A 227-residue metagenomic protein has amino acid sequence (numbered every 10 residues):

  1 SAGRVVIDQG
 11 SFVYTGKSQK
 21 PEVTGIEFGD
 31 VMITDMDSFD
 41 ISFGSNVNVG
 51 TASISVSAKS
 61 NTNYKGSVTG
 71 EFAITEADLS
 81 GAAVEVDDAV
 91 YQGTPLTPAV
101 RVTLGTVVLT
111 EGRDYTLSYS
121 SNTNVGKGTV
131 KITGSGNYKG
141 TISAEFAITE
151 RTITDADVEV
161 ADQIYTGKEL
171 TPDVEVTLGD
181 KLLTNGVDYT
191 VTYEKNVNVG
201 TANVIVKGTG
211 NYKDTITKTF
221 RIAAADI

Functional and structural regions predicted by a protein language model:
S1-V31, T75-V107, T149-K181, A223-I227: Solvent-exposed, low-complexity, repeat-rich "mucin-like" stalks and linkers
V6, V13, D40-S42, S55 (+11 more regions): Generic structural detector for well-ordered beta-strands
P21, I54, G70, A82 (+7 more regions): Hydrophobic residues positioned within well-ordered beta-strands of beta-sheet architectures
M32-K65, V108-K139, L182-K218: Serine/threonine-rich, repeat-prone extracellular segments and beta-strand-based repeat modules of secreted/surface
N63-A77, K139-R151, K213-A225: Terminal edge beta-strands and adjacent linker/stalk segments of extracellular immunoglobulin-superfamily beta-sandwich
